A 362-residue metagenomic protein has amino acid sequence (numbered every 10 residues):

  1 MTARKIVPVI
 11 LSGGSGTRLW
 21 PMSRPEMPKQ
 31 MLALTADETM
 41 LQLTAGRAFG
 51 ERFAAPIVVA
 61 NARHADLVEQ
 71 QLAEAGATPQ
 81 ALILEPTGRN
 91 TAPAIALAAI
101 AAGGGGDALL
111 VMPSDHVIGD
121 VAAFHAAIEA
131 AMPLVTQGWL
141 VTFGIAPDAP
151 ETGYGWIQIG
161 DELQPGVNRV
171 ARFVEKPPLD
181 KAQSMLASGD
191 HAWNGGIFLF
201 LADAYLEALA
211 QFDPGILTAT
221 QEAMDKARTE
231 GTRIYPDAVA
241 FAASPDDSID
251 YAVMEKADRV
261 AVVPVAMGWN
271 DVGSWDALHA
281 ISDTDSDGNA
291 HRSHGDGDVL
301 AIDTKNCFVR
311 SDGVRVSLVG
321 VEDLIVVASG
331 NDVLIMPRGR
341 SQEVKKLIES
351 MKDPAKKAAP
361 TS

Functional and structural regions predicted by a protein language model:
M1-I10, R18-P28, A33-A123, E129 (+2 more regions): Conserved N-terminal catalytic core of the sugar/cofactor nucleotidyltransferase
T2-R4, D203-S362: Left-handed beta-helix
A3-I6, F53-A54, A77-P79, G105-D107 (+9 more regions): Short coil/turn connectors at secondary-structure junctions
G88-P93, A149-E151, L179-K181, W269-N270: A short acidic, often aromatic-flanked loop/helix-cap motif at beta-alpha or helix-coil junctions that lines enzyme
L109, I197-F198, N270, I325: A residue-level structural signature of the nucleotidyltransferase/glycosyltransferase Rossmann-like core
D120-A243, A261, R338: Conserved core of the sugar-phosphate nucleotidyltransferase
